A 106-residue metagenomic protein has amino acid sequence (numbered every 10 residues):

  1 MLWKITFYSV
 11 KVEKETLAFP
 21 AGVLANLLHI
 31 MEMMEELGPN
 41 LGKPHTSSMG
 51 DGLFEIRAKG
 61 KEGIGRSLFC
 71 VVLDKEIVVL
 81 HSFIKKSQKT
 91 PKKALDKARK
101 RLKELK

Functional and structural regions predicted by a protein language model:
M1-I64, L73-E76, K86-K106: Basic, Lys/Arg-enriched alpha-helical interface segments
S67-F69: Hydrophobic/aromatic beta-strand elements that line small-molecule binding cavities or substrate pockets in beta-rich
L80: Conserved catalytic cores of phosphodiester-cleaving nucleases, focusing on short active-site segments
F83: Residue-level signal for short, function-critical loop segments
